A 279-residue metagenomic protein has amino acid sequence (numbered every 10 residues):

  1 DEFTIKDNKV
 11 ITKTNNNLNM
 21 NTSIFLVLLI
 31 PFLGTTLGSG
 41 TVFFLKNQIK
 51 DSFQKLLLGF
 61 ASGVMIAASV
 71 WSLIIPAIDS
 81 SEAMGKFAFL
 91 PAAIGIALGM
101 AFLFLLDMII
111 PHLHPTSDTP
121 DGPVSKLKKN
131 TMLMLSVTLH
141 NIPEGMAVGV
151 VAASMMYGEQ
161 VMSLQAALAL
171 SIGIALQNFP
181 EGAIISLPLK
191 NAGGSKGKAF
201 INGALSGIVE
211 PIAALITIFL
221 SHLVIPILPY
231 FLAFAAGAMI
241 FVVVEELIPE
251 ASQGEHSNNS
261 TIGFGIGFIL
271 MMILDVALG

Functional and structural regions predicted by a protein language model:
E2-G279: Intrinsically disordered, metal-sensing/regulatory segments
